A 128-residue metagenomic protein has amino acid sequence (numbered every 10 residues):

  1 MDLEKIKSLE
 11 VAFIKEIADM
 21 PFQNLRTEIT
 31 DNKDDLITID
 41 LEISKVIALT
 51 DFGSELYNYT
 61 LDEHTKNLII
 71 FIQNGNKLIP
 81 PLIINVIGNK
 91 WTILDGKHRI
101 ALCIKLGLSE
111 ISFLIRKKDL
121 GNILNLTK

Functional and structural regions predicted by a protein language model:
M1-E63, G121, L126-K128: An acidic, glycine-rich, mixed-charge low-complexity segment common to nucleic-acid enzymes
K5-E10, L78-K128: A short, basic-hydrophobic beta/loop patch
L36-L94, I104: Short alpha-helix boundary/capping and kink motifs at helix termini
